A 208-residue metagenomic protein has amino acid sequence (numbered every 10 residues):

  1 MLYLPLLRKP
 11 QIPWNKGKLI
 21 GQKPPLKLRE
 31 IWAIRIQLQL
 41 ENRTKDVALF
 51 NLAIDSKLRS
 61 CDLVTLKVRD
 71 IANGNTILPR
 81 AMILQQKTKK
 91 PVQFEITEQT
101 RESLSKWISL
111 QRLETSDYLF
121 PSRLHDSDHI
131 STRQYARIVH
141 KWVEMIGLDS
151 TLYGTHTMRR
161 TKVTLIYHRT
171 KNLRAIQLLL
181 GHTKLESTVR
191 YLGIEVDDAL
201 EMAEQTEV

Functional and structural regions predicted by a protein language model:
M1-V208: Conserved catalytic core of the tyrosine transesterase superfamily
